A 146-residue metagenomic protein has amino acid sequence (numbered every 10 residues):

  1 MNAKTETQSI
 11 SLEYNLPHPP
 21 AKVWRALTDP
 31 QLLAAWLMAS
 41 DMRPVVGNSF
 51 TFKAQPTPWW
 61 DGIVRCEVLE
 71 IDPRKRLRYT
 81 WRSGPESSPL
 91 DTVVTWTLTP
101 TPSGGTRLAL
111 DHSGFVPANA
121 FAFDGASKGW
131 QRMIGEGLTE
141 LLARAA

Functional and structural regions predicted by a protein language model:
M1-D41: Hydrophobic ligand-binding cavity/cleft-lining segments
T5, G114-A146: A conserved amphipathic terminal alpha-helix motif
S11-L12, Q31-I63, R76: Short beta-edge strand/loop motif at the mouth of beta-sheet-based domains
Y14, V64-E70, T92-P100: Hydrophobic/aromatic beta-strand elements that line small-molecule binding cavities or substrate pockets in beta-rich
P20-A21, R43, L69-K75, T97-R107: A short, structured loop/turn motif at beta-sheet edges
V23, L33, F50-F52, V68 (+4 more regions): Hydrophobic pocket/interface hotspot
R76, T80-W96: Mid-chain, well-packed structural core segment of small domains
R82-E86, D111-P117: Short, solvent-exposed aromatic-acidic interface loops
